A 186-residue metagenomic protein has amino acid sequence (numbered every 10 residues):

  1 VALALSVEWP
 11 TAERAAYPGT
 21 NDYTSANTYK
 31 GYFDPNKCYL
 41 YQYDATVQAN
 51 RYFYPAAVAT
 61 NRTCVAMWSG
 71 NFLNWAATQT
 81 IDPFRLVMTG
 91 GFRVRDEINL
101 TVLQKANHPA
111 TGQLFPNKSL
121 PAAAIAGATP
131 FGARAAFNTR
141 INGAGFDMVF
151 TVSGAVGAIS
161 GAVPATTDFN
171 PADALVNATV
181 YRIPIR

Functional and structural regions predicted by a protein language model:
A2-R186: Extended N-terminal export/anchoring regions of large proteins
